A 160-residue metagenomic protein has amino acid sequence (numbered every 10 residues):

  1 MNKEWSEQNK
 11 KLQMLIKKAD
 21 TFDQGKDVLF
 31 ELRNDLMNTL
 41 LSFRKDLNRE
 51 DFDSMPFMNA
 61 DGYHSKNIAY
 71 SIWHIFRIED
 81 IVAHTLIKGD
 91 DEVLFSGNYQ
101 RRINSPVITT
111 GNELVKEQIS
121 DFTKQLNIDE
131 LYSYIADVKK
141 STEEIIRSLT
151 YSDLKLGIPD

Functional and structural regions predicted by a protein language model:
M1-A69, I78-D160: Aromatic-glycine hotspot motif
H74: Histidine-centered divalent metal-coordination motifs
